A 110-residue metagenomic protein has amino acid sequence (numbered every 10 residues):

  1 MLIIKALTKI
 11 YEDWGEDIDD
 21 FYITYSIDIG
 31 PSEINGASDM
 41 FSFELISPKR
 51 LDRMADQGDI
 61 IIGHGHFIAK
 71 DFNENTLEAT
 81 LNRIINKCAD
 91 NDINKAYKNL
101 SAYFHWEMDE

Functional and structural regions predicted by a protein language model:
M1-A55, D59-I60: Extended, charge-biased low-complexity segments that typically form long amphipathic alpha-helices/coiled-coils
P48-Y103: Amphipathic protein-protein interaction modules
H105-E110: Short acidic DE-rich linear segments
